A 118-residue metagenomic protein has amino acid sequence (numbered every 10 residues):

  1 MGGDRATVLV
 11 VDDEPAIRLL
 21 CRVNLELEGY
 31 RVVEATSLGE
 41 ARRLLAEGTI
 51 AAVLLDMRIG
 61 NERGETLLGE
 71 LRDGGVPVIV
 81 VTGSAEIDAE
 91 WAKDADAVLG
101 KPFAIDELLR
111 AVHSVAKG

Functional and structural regions predicted by a protein language model:
M1-L9, G69, A104-G118: Non-catalytic signal-transmission and effector/linker regions of two-component phosphorelay proteins
R18, G60: The feature encodes the CheY-like receiver
L19-E26: Charged docking surfaces used in two-component/phosphorelay signaling
E34-A52: Acidic, metal-coordinating helix/loop segments flanking the phosphotransfer/catalytic sites of two-component signaling
S37, R63-T66: Acidic catalytic/metal-coordinating carboxylates
D56: Active-site residues of response regulator receiver
V81-G83: Hydrophobic/aromatic residues positioned on beta-strands within the core alpha/beta folds
K101: A Lys-centered signature of the CheY-like receiver
